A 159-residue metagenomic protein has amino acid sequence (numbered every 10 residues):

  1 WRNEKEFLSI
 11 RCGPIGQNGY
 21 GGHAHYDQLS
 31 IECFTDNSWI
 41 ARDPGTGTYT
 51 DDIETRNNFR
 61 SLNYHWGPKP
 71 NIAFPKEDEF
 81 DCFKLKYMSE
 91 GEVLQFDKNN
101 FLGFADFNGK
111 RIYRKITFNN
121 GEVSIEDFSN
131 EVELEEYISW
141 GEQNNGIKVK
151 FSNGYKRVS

Functional and structural regions predicted by a protein language model:
W1-S159: Extended polysaccharide-engagement surfaces of secreted carbohydrate-active enzymes
